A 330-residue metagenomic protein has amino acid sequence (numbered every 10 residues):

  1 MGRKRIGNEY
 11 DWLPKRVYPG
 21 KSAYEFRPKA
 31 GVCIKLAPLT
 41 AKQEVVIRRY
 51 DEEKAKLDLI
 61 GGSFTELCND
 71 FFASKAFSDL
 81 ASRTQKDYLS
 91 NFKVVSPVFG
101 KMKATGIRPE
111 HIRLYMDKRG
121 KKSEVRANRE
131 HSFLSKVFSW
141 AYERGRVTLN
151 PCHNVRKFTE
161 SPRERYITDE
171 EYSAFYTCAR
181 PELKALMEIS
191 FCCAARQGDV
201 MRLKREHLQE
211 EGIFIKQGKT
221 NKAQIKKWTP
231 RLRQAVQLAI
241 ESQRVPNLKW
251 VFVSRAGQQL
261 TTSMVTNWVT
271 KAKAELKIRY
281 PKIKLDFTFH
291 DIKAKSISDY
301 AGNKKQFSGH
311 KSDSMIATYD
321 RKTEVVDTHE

Functional and structural regions predicted by a protein language model:
M1-E66, D70, L114, K227 (+2 more regions): Basic/aromatic DNA-contact patch characteristic of tyrosine site-specific recombinases
P38, A73-R146, Q259-M264, D286-F287: N-terminal core-binding DNA-recognition domain of tyrosine site-specific recombinases/integrases
P38, T105, V147-L149, T159-T177 (+2 more regions): DNA breakage-rejoining catalytic core of tyrosine-based enzymes
V125, E143, A185-E188, C192 (+4 more regions): C-terminal catalytic core of tyrosine-transesterase DNA break-rejoin enzymes
N128, E143, V147-L149, H153-Q197 (+1 more regions): Basic, Lys/Arg- and aromatic-enriched nucleic-acid-binding interface segment
N154, P162-Y166, E171, C193 (+1 more regions): Conserved tyrosine-mediated DNA breakage-rejoining catalytic core shared by Y-recombinases
Y166, Q217-N221, S308-E330: Catalytic-site neighborhood detector that most strongly recognizes the C-terminal catalytic loop/helix of tyrosine
T229-I283, S296, Y300-A301: Active-site/catalytic core of tyrosine-dependent DNA strand-transfer enzymes
